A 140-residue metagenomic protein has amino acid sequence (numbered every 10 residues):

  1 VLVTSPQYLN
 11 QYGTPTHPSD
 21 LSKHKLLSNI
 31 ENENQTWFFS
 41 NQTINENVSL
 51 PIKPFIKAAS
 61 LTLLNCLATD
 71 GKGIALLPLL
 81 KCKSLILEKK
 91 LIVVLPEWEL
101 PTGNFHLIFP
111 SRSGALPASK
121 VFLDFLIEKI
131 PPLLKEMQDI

Functional and structural regions predicted by a protein language model:
V3-N29: Flexible hinge/capping segments at coil-to-helix
V3-T4, A59, L77, L126: A conserved hydrophobic position in a structured secondary element of the catalytic/binding core that shapes
Q7-Y8, T43-I44, L63, K81: Short, well-ordered alpha-helical scaffold segment located in the soluble/lumenal catalytic or ligand-binding core
H17-S19, S28-N29, E46-V48, K83 (+1 more regions): Short secondary-structure boundary/capping segments
K25-E46: Secondary-structure junction motif
S49-V93, L100, S119: Hydrophobic hinge/microswitch elements
L79-S84, E88, W98-I140: C-terminal effector-binding regulatory domain of bacterial HTH transcription factors
